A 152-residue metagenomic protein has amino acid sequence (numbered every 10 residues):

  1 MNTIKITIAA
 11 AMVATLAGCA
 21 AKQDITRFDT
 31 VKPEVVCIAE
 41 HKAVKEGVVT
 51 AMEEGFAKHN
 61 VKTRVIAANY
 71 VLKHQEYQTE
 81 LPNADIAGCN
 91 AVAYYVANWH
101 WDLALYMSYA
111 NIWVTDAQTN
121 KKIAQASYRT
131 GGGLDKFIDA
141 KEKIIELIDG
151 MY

Functional and structural regions predicted by a protein language model:
N2-A10, A17-Y70: A structural "domain/chain start" motif
A9-M12, E46, L103, K136: Residues in flexible loops and secondary-structure boundaries
V13-L16, I112: Short stretches within intrinsically disordered, low-complexity N-terminal or propeptide regions
A20-T30, K121-Y152: C-terminal/domain-edge helix-coil "capping" segments
V49, E53, Y109, K141-I148: Extracytoplasmic/secreted envelope proteins and their assembly/folding machinery, especially bacterial periplasmic
F56-T63, Q118-T119, I148-M151: Sec/Tat-exported extracytoplasmic proteins
H59, N69-D135, E142: Surface-exposed short loop/turn segments
